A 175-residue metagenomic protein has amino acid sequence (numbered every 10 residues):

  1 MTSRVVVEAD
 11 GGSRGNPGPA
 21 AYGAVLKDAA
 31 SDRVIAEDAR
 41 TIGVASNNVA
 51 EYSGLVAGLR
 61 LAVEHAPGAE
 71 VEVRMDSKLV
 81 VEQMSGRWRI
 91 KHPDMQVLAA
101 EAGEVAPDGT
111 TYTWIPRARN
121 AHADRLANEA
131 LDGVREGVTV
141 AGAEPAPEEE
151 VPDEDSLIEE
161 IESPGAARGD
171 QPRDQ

Functional and structural regions predicted by a protein language model:
M1-V49, R60-E64: RNase H-like nuclease fold core
T2, D10-G12, D38, E72 (+3 more regions): Intrinsically disordered, low-complexity sequence elements enriched in Ser/Thr/Gly/Pro
G12-G18, V56-E136, V140: RNase H catalytic domain
I35, I42, I90, I115 (+1 more regions): Weak global preference for isoleucine
A36, A45, A118, H122 (+4 more regions): Intrinsically disordered, low-complexity peptide-like regions
T41-S46, L61-E64, P107-Y112, P147-P152: Low-complexity, flexible helical/coil segments
E51, L55: Short, conserved alpha-helix that lines the donor NDP-sugar binding/gating region of sugar-transfer enzymes
R135-Q175: Long, low-complexity intrinsically disordered regions
